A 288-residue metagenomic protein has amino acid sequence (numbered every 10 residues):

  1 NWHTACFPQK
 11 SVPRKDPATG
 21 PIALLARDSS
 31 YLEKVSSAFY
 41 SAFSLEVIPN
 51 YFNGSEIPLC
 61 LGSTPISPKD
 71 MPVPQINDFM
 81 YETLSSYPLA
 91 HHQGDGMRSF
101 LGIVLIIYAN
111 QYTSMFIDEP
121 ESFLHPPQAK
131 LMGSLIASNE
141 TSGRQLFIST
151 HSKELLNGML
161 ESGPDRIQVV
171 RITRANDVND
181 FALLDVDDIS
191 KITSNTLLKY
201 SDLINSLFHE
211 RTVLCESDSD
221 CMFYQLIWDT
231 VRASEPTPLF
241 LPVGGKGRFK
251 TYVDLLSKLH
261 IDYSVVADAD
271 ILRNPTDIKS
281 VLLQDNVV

Functional and structural regions predicted by a protein language model:
W2-F100, L105-S114, P126, P275: Extended helical coiled-coil dimerization/tether regions that scaffold and oligomerize large DNA-maintenance assemblies
L32, G96, H125, I148-S149 (+3 more regions): Active-site-proximal structural scaffolding
F39-Y40, N139, L256: A generic structural signal for well-ordered alpha-helical segments
E46, Q145, D262: Residue-level detector of anion-binding/catalytic polar loops
S67-N205, M222: Switch/communication elements of ASCE P-loop NTPase nucleotide-binding domains
N157, I172-V288: Acidic, divalent-metal-binding catalytic cores of TOPRIM and closely related two-metal-ion phosphodiester/pyrophosphate
